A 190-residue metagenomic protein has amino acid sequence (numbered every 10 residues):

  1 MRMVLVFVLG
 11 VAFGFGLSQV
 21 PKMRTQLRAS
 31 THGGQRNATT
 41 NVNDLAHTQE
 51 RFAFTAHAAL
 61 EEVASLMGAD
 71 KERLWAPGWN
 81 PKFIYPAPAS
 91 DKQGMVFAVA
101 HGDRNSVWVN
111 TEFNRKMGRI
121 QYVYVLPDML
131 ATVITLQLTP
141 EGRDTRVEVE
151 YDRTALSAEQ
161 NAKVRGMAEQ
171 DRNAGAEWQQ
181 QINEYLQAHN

Functional and structural regions predicted by a protein language model:
V4-S18: Hydrophobic membrane-insertion alpha-helices, especially the h-region of bacterial N-terminal signal peptides
G14-A89: Hydrophobic ligand-binding cavity/cleft-lining segments
G34-A38, K82, Q180-N190: Short, highly charged C-terminal tails/helix-capping segments
Q49-R51, D103-V109, L130-T135: Short, surface-exposed coil-to-beta transition loops
H57-E61, E112-G118, Q137-R146, H189: A short, structured loop/turn motif at beta-sheet edges
E62-D70, F97, N110, I120-Y122 (+2 more regions): Hydrophobic pocket/interface hotspot
G94-G102, I120-P127: Short beta-strand segments that buttress and anchor functional surface loops
V123-E177: Beta-strand/loop substructures that line and gate deep hydrophobic ligand-binding cavities in soluble
